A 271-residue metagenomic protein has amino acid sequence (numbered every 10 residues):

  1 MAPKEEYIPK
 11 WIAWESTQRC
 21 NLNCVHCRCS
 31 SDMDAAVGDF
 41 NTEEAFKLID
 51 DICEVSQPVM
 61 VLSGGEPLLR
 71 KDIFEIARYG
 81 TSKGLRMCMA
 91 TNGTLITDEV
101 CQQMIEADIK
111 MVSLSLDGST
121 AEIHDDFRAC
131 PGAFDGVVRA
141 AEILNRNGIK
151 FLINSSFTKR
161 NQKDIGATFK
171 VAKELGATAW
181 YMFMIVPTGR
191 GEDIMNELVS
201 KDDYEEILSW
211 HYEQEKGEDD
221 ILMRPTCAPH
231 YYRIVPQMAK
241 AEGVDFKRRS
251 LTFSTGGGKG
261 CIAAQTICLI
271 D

Functional and structural regions predicted by a protein language model:
M1-M111: Conserved alpha-helical substructure of the radical SAM core
F40, E106-A107, S115-D117, E122-A263 (+2 more regions): Radical SAM enzyme [4Fe-4S]-AdoMet core and its adjacent flexible, acidic and glycine-rich loops/tails across
